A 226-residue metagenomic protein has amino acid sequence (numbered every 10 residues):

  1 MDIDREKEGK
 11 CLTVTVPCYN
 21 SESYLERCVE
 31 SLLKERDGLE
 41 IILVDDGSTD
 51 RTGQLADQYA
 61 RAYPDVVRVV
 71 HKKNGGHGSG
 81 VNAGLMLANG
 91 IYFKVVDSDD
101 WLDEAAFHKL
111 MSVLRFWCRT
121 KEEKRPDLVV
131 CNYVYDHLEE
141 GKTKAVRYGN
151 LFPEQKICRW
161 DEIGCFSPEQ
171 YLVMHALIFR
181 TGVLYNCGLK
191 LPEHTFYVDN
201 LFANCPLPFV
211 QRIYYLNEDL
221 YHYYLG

Functional and structural regions predicted by a protein language model:
M1-G226: Nucleotide-sugar donor-binding/catalytic module of glycosyltransferases that assemble extracellular/cell-envelope
